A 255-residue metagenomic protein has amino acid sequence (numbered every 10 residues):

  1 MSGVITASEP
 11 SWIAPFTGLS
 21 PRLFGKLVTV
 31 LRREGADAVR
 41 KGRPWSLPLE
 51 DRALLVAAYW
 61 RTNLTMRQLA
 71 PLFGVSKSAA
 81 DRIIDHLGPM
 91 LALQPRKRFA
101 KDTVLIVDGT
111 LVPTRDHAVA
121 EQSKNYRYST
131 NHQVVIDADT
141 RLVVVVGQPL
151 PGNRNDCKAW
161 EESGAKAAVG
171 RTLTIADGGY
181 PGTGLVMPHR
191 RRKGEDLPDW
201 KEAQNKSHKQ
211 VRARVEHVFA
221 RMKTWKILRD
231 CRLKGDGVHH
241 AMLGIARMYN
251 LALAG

Functional and structural regions predicted by a protein language model:
M1-G42: Charged, often Cys/His-bearing segments associated with DNA-binding zinc-finger transcription factors
G35-A38, D51, K201: Glycine/charged-rich beta-loop-alpha catalytic/anionic-binding loops adjacent to active sites
V39-R43, R232-G235: Short, surface-exposed loop/turn segments at secondary-structure junctions
P48-T62: Short, amphipathic alpha-helical "recognition" segments used to contact nucleic acids or chromatin
Q68-G255: Short, well-ordered secondary-structure "scaffold" segments embedded in the functional core of diverse domains
